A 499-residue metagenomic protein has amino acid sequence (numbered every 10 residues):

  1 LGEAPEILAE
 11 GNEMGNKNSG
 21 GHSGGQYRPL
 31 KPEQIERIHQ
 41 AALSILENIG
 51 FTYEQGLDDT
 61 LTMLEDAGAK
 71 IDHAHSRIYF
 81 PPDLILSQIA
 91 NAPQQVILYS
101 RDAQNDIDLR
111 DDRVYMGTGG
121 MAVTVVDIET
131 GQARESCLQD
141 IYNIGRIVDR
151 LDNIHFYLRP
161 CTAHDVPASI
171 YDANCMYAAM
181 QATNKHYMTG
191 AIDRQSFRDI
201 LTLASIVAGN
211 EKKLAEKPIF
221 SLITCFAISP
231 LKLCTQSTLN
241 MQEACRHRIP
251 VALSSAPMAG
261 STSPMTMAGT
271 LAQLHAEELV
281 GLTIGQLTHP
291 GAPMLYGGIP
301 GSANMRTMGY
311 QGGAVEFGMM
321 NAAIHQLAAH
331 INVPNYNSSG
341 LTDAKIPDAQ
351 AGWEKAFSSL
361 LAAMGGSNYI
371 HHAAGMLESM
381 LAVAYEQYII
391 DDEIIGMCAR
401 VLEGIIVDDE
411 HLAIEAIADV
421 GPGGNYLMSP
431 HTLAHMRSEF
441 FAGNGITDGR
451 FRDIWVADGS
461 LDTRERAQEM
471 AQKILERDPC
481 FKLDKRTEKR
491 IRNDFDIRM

Functional and structural regions predicted by a protein language model:
L1-E13: Short, Lys/Arg-enriched N-terminal segments with co-localized hydrophobic residues within the first ~10-30 amino acids
G15-N18, R28-A41, I49-D66, E386-M499: Catalytic-core signal marking the mid-to-C-terminal active-site face
S23-Y27, R306-G312, G340-P347, G375-Q387: Short beta-alpha connecting loops at secondary-structure transitions that line or flank enzyme active sites
I35-R37, A41-S44, D108-T130, H330-T342: N-terminal small/glycine-rich loop or linker at the start of catalytic domains across soluble metabolic enzymes
F51-L61, H73-H75, H155-L158, L214-K217 (+6 more regions): Flexible, glycine/charged-enriched surface loops at secondary-structure junctions
G56-D58, T62-I128: Glycine-rich, N-terminal phosphate-binding loop and its surrounding beta-alpha-beta segment
Q132-M364, N368: Helix-rich catalytic cores of soluble enzyme domains
P300, M320-D343, N368-M376, V383-H411: A glycine- and small/hydrophobic-rich beta-loop-beta segment that serves as a flexible "lid/hinge" or phosphate-binding
